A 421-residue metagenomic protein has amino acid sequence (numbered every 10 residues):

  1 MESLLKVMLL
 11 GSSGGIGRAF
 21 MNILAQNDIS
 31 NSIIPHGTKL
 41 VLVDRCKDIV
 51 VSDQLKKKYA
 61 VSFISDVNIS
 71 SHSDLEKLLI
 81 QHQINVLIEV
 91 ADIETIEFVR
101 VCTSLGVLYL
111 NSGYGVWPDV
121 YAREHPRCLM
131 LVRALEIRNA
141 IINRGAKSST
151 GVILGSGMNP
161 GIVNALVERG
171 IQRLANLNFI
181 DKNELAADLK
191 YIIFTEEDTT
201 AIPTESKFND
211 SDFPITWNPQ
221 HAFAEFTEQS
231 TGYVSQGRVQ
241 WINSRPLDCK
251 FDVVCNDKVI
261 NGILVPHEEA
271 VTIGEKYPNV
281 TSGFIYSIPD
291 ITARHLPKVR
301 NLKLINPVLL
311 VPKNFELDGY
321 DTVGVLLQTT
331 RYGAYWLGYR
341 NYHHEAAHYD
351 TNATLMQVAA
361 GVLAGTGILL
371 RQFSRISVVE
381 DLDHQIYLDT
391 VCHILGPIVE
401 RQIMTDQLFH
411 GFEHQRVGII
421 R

Functional and structural regions predicted by a protein language model:
V7-Q26: N-terminal Rossmann NAD(P)H-binding glycine-rich loop of SDR-like oxidoreductase domains
D44-I49: Helix N-cap at the beta1-alpha1 junction of Rossmann-like dinucleotide-binding domains, i.e., the first residues
K57-S71: Rossmann-fold cofactor-recognition segment
I69-I80: Conserved Rossmann-fold cofactor-binding substructure of NAD(P)-dependent oxidoreductases
S73-D74, V86-V101, W117: Beta-loop-alpha module in the N-terminal Rossmann-like domain of NAD(P)-dependent dehydrogenases, especially those
L105-L108, A146-T150: A short helix->loop->beta-strand "cap" motif at the edges of active sites that frequently abuts
G113-S148: Rossmann-fold NAD(P)-binding glycine/threonine-rich loop
Q172-R421: C-terminal catalytic/substrate-binding lobe primarily of soluble NAD(P)-dependent oxidoreductases
